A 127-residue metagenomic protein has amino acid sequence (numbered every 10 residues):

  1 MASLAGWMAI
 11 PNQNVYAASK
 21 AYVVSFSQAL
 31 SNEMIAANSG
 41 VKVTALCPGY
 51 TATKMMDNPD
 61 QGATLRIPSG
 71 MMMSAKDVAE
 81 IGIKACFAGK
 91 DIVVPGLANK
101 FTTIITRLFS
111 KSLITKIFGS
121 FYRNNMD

Functional and structural regions predicted by a protein language model:
S3: Residue(s) in the substrate-gating loop at a strand-loop-helix junction that position the organic substrate next
G6-M8: Conserved catalytic-site region of short-chain dehydrogenase/reductase
I10-N14: Active-site loop immediately N-terminal to the catalytic Tyr-X3-Lys motif of short-chain dehydrogenase/reductase
Y16, V24: Catalytic tyrosine of NAD(P)H-dependent dehydrogenase/reductases that use a Tyr as the general acid/base
S19: Active-site helix of classical SDR
S27-E33: Alpha-helical segments that scaffold the active site and NAD(P)H-binding pocket of short-chain dehydrogenase/reductase
E33-A98, L108, S112, K116: SDR active-site lid
I117-D127: Short linear elements at protein peripheries
